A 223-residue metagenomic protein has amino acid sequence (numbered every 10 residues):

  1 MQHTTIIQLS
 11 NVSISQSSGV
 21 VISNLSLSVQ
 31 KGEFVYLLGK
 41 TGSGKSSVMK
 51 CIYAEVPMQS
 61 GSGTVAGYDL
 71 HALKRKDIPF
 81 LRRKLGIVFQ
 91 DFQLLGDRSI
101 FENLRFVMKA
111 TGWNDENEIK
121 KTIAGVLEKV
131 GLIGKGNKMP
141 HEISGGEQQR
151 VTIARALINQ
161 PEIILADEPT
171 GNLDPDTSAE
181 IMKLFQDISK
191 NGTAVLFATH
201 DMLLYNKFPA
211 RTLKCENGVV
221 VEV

Functional and structural regions predicted by a protein language model:
Y53: Helix-to-loop junction immediately C-terminal to a conserved catalytic motif
G61-D69: Conserved ABC transporter NBD signature motif
L70-G86, I188-K190: ABC ATPase NBD coupling module
R98-F106: Short coil-to-helix segment of the ABC ATPase nucleotide-binding domain corresponding to the Q-loop/switch region
K138-H141, N159, N191: Conserved signature/switch motifs of ABC ATPase nucleotide-binding domains
M139-I143, E147-Q149: Conserved ABC ATPase signature
I164-D167: Catalytic Walker B motif of ABC-type/P-loop ATPase nucleotide-binding domains
